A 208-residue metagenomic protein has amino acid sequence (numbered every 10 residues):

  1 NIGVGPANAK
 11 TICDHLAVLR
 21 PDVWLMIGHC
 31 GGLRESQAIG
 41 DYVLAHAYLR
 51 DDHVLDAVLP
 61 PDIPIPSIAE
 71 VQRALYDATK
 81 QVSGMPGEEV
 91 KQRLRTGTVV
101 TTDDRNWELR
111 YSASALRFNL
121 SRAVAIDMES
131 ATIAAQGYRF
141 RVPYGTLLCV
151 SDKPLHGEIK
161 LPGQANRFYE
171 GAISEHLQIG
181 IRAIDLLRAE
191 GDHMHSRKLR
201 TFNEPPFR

Functional and structural regions predicted by a protein language model:
N1-A74: Metabolite-binding pocket within alpha/beta catalytic cores that recognizes anionic/polar moieties
N1-I2, L116-R122: Short, basic, glycine/proline-bearing loop/turn elements
D22-V23, V124, P143: Short acidic/polar active-site loop segments enriched in Thr and Asp
D62-N119: Active-site rim beta-loop-alpha module in soluble metabolic enzymes
A74-P86, Q136, I179-L187: Generic non-transmembrane alpha-helical segments
A131-F168: Zn-dependent metallopeptidase/amidohydrolase metal-coordination segment
P154-F207: His/Asp/Glu-rich mid-to-C-terminal helical/loop segments that flank catalytic regions of hydrolases
